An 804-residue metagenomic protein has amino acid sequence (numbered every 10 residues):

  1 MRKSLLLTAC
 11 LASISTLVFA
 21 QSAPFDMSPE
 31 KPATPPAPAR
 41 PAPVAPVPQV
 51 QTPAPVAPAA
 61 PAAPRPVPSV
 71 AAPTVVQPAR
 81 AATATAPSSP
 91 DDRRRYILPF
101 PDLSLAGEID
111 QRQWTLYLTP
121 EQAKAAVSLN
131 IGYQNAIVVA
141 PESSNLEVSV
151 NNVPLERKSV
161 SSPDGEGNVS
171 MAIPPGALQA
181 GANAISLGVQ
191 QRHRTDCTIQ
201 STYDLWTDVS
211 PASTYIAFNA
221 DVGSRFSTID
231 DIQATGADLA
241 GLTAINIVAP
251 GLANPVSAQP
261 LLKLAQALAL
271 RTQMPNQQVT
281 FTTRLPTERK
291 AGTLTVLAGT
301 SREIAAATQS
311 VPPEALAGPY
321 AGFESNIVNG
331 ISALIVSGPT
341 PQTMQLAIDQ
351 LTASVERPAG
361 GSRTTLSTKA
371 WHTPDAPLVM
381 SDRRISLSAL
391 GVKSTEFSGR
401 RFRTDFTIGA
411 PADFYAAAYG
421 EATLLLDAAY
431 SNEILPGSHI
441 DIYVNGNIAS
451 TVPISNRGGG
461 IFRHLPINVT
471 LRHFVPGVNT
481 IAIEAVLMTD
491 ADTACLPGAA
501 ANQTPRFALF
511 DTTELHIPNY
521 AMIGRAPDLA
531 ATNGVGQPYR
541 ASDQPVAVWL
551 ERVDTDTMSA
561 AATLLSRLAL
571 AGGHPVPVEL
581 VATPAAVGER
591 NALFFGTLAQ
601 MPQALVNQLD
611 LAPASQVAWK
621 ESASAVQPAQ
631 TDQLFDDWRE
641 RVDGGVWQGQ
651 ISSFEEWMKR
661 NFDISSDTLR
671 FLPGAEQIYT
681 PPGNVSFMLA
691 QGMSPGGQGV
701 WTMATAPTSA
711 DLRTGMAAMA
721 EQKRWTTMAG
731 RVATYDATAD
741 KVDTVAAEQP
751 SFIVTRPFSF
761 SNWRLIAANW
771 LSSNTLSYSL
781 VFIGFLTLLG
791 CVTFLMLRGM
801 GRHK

Functional and structural regions predicted by a protein language model:
M1-A20: Gram-negative bacterial Sec-dependent N-terminal signal peptides
Q21-K804: Solvent-exposed alpha-helical segments and adjacent loops that form catalytic or protein-interaction surfaces
